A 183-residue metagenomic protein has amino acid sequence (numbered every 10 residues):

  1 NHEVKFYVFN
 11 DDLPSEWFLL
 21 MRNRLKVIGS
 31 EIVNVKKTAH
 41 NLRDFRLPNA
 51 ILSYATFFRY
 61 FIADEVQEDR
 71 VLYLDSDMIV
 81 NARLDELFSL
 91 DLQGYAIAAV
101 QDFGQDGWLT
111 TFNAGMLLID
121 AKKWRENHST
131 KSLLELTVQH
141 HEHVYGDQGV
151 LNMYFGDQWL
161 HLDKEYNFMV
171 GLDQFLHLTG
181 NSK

Functional and structural regions predicted by a protein language model:
N1: Histidine-anchored nucleotide/phosphate-binding helix
V4-D12, A99: Short internal beta-strands
E16-E65: Active-site-proximal specificity loops/subdomain of glycosyltransferases
L19-R22, E68, A82-L92, T130: Short alpha-helix within the catalytic core of nucleotide-sugar-dependent glycosyltransferases
V71: Short aromatic/hydrophobic "clamp" motif used to bind/position activated sugar donors
L74: Catalytic metal- and UDP-sugar-binding loop of GT-A-like glycosyltransferases, i.e., residues flanking the conserved
M78-L109: Conserved donor-nucleotide/metal-binding helix-loop-beta segment in metal-dependent transferases, i.e., the alpha-helix
F103, L109-K183: Catalytic core and acceptor-binding pocket of nucleotide-sugar-dependent glycosyltransferases
